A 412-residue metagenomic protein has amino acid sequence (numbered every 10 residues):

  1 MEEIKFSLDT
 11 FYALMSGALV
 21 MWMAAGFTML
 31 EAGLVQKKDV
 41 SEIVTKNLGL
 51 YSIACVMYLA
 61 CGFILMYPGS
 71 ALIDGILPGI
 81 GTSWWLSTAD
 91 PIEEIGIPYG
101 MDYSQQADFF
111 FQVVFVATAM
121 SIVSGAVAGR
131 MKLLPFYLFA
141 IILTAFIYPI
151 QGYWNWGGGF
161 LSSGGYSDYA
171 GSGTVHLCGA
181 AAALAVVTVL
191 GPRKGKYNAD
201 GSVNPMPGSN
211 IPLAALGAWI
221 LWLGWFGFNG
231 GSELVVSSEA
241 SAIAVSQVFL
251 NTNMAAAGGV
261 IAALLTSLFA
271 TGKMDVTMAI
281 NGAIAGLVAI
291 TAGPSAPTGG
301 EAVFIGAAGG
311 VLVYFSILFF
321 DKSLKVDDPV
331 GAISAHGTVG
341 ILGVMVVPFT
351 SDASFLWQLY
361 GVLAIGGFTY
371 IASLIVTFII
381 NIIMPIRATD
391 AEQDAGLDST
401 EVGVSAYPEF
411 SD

Functional and structural regions predicted by a protein language model:
M1-D412: Hydrophobic alpha-helical transmembrane bundles of multi-pass membrane proteins
